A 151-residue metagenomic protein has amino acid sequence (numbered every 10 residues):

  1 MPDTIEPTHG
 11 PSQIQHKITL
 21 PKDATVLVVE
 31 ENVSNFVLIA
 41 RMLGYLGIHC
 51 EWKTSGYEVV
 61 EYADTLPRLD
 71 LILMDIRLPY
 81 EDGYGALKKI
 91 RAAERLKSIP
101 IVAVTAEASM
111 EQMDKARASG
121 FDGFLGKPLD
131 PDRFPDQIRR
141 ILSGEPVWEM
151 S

Functional and structural regions predicted by a protein language model:
M1-L27, E31, D132-S151: Non-catalytic signal-transmission and effector/linker regions of two-component phosphorelay proteins
N32-F36: Short acidic/polar segment at the start of the alpha1 helix of CheY-like receiver
V37-Y45: Charged docking surfaces used in two-component/phosphorelay signaling
W52-L71: Acidic, metal-coordinating helix/loop segments flanking the phosphotransfer/catalytic sites of two-component signaling
D75, T105: Active-site residues of response regulator receiver
P79, K97, S109: The feature encodes the CheY-like receiver
K127: A Lys-centered signature of the CheY-like receiver
